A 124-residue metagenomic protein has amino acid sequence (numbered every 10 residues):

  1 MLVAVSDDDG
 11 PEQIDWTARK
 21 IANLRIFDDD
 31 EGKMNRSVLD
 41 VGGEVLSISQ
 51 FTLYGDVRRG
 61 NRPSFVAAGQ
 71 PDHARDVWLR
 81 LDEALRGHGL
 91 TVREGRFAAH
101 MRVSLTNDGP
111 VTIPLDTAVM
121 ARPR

Functional and structural regions predicted by a protein language model:
M1-T91, D108, T112-P114, V119-R124: Short Lys/Arg-rich amphipathic alpha-helical segments
A99-S104: Beta-rich nucleic-acid/ligand-interaction surfaces
